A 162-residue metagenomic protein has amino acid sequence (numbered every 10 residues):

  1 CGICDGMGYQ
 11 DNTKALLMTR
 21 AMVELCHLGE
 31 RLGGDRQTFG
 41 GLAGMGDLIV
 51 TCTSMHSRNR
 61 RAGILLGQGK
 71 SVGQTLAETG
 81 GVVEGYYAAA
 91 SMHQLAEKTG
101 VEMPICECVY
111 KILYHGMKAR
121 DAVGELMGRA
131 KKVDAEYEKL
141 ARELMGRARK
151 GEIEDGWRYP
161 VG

Functional and structural regions predicted by a protein language model:
C1, D5, Y9-T13, T19-M22 (+2 more regions): NAD(P)-dependent Rossmann-like dehydrogenase/reductase catalytic/cofactor-binding core
